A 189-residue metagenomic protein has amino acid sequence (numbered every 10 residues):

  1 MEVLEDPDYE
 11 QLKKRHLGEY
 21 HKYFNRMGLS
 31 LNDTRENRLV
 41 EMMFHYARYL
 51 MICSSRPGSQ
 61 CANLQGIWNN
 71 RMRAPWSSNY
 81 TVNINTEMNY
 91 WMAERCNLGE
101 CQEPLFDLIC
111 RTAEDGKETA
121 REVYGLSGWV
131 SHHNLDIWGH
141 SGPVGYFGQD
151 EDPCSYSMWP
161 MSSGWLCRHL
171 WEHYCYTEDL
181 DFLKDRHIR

Functional and structural regions predicted by a protein language model:
M1-Y80, L98-A120: Acidic/polar, glycine-enriched structural segments that form the non-catalytic walls/loops of the carbohydrate-binding
P75-R189: Aromatic-rich carbohydrate-recognition surfaces in CAZymes
